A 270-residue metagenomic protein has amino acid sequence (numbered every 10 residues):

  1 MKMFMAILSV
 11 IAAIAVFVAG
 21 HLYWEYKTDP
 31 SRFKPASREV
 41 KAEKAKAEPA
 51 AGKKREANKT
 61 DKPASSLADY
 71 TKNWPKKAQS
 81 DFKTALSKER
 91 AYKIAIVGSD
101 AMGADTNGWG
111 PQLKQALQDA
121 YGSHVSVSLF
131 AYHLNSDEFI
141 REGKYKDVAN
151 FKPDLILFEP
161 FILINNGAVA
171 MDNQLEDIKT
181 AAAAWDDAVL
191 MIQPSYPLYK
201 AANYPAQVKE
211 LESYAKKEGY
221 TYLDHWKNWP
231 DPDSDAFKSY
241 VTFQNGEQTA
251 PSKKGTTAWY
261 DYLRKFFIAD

Functional and structural regions predicted by a protein language model:
M1-Y92, I268-D270: N-terminal secretory targeting modules
K77-D81, D137-V148, D172-T180: Alpha-helical scaffolding within the catalytic cores of extracellular/periplasmic polymer-degrading hydrolases
A85-A168: Conserved SGNH/GDSL esterase-like catalytic core that processes O-acyl groups on lipids and polysaccharides
M102-G110, R141, G167-L175, A201-V208 (+1 more regions): Solvent-exposed, acidic/flexible segments
N107, P111-Q115, K146, E176 (+6 more regions): Solvent-exposed, polar/charged alpha-helical surfaces in well-ordered, non-transmembrane soluble domains, broadly
Q118-G122, P153, F161, T180-D187 (+3 more regions): Sec-exported extracytoplasmic/periplasmic mature domains
E159-P160, A181-E212: Active-site segments of SGNH/GDSL-like serine hydrolases that catalyze O-acetyl group transfer/hydrolysis on lipids
A201-D270: Catalytic His-Asp segment of secreted/periplasmic serine-dependent ester chemistry enzymes
